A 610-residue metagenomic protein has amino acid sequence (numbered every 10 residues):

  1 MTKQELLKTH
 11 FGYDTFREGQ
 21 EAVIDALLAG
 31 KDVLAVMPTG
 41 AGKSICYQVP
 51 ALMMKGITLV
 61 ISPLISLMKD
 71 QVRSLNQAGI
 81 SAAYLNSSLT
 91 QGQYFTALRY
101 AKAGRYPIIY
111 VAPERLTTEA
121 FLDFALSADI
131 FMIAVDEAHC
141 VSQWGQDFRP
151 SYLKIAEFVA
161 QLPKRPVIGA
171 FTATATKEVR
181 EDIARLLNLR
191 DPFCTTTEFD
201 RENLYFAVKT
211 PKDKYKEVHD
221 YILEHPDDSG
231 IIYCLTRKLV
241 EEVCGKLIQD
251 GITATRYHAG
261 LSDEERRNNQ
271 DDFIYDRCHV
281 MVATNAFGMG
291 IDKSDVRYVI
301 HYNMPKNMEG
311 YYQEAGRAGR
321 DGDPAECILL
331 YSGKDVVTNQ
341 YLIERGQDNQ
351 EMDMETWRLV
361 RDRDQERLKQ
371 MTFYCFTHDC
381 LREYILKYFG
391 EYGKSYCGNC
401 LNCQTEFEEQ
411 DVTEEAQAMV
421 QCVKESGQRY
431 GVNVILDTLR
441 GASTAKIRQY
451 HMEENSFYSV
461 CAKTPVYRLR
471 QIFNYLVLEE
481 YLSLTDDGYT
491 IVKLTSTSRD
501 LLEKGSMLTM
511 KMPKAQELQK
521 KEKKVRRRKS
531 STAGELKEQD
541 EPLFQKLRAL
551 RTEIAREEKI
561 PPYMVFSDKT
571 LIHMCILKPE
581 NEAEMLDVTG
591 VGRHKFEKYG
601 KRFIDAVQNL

Functional and structural regions predicted by a protein language model:
M1-H10, D14-E18, A22-S44, A51-M54 (+4 more regions): Helicase motor core with emphasis on the C-terminal RecA-like subdomain
M1-L6, V337-T338, N349-D353, R363-Q365 (+2 more regions): Accessory DNA-binding and partner-docking regions appended to nucleic-acid-acting proteins, especially the terminal
L27, I222, F273, C375 (+2 more regions): Short helix-to-turn junction characteristic of helix-turn-helix DNA-binding domains, especially the helix
K164, P226, H378, Q428 (+1 more regions): Flexible coil/turn residues that form the inter-helical turn or adjacent wing/linker of helix-turn-helix
L359-F389: Short, charged low-complexity linear segments at domain edges
